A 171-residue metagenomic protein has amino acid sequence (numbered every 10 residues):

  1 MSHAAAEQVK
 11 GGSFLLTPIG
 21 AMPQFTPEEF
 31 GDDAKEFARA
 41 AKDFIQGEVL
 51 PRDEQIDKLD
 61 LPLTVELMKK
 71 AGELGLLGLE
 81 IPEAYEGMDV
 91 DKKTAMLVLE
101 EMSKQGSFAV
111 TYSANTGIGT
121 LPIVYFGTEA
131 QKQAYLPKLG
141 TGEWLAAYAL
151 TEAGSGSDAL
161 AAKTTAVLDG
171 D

Functional and structural regions predicted by a protein language model:
M1-S113, Q133-A134, K138, D169: Amphipathic, small/basic residue-rich leader segments at the start of a protein or domain
I56, D60, V124, T151: Glycine- and other small-residue-rich loops at beta-strand/loop junctions that grip anionic moieties
L61, T116-G117, W144, L160: Short, basic and Ser/Thr-rich N-terminal targeting/leader segments
G87-M88, S107, A130-D171: Glycine-rich, Trp-frequent "lid" loop and neighboring beta-strands that shape and gate the flavin cofactor pocket
T111-A130, G156-A159: N-terminal glycine-rich flavin-associated loop
